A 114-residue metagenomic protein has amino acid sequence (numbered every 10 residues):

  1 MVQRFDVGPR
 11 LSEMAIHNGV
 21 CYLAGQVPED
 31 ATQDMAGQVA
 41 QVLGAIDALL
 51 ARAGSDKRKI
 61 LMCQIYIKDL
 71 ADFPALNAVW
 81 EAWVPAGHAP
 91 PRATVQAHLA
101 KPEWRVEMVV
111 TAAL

Functional and structural regions predicted by a protein language model:
M1-L114: Short, polar/acidic, helix-capping and beta-turn segments at strand->helix junctions that line the mouths
